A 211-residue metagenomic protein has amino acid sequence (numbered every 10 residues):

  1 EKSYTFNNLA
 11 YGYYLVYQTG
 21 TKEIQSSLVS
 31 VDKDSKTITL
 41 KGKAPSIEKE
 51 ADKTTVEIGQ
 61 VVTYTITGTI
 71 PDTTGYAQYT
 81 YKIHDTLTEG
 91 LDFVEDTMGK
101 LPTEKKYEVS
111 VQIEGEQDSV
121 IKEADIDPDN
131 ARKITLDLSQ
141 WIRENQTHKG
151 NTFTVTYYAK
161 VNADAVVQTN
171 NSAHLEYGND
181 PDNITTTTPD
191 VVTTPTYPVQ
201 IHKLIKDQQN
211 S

Functional and structural regions predicted by a protein language model:
K2-N8: Short, surface-exposed beta-strand/beta-hairpin micro-motifs centered on an aromatic residue
N8-V31, I66, Y79, Q140 (+3 more regions): Serine/threonine-enriched low-complexity regions used as flexible
K22-E23, S30-K49: Extracellular beta-sheet/turn segments enriched in Thr/Pro/Gly and aliphatic residues
K49, D85, V199-K206: A short, amphipathic beta-strand motif
T54-Q60, T193: Short, solvent-exposed loop/linker segments at the N-terminal edge of repeated beta-sheet extracellular domains
Y81-T135: A surface/secretory-pathway sequence property marking extracellular, secreted, or lumenal proteins enriched
Q208-S211: Short, ordered, surface-exposed loop/turn motifs in non-cytosolic proteins
